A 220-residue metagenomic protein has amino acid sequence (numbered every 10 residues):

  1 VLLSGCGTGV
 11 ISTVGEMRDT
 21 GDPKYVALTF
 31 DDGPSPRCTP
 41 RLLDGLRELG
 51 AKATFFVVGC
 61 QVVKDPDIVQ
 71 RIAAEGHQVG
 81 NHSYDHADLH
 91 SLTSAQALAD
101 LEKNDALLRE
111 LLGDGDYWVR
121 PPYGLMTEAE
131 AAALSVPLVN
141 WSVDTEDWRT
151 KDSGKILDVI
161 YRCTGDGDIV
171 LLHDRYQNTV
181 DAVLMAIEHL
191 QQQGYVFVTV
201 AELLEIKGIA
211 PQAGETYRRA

Functional and structural regions predicted by a protein language model:
L3-G5: C-terminal motif of bacterial Sec signal peptides marking the signal peptidase cleavage site
G7-E110, D114-D116, H189, V196 (+1 more regions): Active-site beta->alpha N-cap acidic-glycine motif
R41, V63, A87-E215: Catalytic domains of cell-wall/extracellular-matrix polysaccharide-remodeling enzymes, centered on de-N-acetylation
R219-A220: Short, solvent-exposed mixed-charge patches
